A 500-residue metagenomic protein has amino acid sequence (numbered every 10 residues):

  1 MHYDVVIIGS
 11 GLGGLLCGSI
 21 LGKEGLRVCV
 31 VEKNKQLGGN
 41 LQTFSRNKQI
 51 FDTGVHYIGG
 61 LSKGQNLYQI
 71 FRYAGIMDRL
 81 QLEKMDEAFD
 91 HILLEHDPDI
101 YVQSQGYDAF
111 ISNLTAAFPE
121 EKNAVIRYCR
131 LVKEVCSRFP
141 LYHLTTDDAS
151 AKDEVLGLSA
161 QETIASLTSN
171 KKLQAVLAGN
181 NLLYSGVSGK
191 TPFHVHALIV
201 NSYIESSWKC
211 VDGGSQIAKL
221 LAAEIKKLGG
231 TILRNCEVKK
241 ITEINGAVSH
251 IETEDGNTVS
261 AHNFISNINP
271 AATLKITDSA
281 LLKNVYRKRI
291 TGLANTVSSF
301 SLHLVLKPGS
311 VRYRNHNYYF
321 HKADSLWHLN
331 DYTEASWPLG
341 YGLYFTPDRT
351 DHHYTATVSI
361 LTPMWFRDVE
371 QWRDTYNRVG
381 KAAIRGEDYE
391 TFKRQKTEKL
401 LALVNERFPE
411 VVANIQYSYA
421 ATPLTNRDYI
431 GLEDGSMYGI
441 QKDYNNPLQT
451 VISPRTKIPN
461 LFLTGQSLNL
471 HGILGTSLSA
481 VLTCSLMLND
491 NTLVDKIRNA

Functional and structural regions predicted by a protein language model:
M1-V5, K23-E24, N445, D495-N499: Extreme N-terminal leader/targeting segments of oxidoreductases
H2-I126: N-terminal glycine-rich phosphate/pyrophosphate-binding loop and immediately adjacent elements
H96-T191: Rossmann-like flavin
Q174-Y184, L401-A402, E406-L470: A glycine-rich dinucleotide-binding beta-alpha-beta segment and adjacent secondary-structure elements that constitute
A197-V248: Helical element adjacent to the flavin cofactor pocket in flavoenzyme catalytic cores
K209, K239-A356: Mid-domain catalytic core of redox enzymes that form a hydrophobic substrate pocket/lid adjacent to a catalytic redox
G309-A421: C-terminal segments that line or cap access tunnels to active or ligand-binding sites in enzymes and enzyme-associated
Q466-L488: A conserved FAD-binding loop/helix module that cradles the flavin
